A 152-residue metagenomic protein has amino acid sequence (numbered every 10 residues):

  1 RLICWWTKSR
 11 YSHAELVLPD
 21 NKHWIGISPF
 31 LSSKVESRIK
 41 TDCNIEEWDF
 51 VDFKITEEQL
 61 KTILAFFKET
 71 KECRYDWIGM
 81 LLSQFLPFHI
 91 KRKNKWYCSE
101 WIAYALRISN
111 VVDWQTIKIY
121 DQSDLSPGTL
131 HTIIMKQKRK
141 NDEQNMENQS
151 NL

Functional and structural regions predicted by a protein language model:
R1-K54, L81-R92: Glycine-rich catalytic cores of cysteine/serine-nucleophile enzymes that process amide/ester linkages in cell-envelope
T7, K71, L106-N110: A broad structural signal for alpha-helix termini and local helix breaks/kinks
H23, Y75, N110-D113: Secondary-structure boundary/capping signal
I45, T70, Y120: Residue-level signal for pocket-adjacent positions within structured domains
K54-L81: A structural motif
M80-L152: Activation targets extended, charge/polar-rich intrinsically disordered C-terminal tails
